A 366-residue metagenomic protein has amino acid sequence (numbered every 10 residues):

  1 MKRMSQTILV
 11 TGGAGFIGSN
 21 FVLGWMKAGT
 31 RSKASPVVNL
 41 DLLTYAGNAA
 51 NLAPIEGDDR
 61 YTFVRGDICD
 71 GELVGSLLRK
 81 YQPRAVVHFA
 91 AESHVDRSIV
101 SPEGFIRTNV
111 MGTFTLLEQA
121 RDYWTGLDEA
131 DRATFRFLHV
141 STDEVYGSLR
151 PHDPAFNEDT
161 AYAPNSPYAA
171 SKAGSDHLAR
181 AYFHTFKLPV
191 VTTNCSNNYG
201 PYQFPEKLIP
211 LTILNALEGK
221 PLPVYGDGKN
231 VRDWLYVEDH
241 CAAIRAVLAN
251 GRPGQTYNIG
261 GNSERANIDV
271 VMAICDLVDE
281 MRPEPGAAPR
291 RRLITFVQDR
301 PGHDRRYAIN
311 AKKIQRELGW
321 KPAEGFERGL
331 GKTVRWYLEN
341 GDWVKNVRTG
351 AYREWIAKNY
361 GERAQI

Functional and structural regions predicted by a protein language model:
M1-N198, K332, Y337-N340, N346 (+1 more regions): N-terminal Rossmann-like NAD(P)+-binding domain of SDR-like oxidoreductases, especially those catalyzing
I8-L9, N20-G24, A28, A34-V37 (+5 more regions): C-terminal substrate-binding subdomain of Rossmann-fold SDR/epimerase-dehydratase oxidoreductases
A49-L52, L149-H152, Q203-E206, D269-M272 (+1 more regions): Short aromatic-enriched loop/helix-cap "lid" or pocket-rim segments at secondary-structure transitions that line
R65-G66, T108, A170, Q203-F204 (+2 more regions): Residues that cap or flank secondary-structure elements
L73, G104, M111, F204-L208 (+2 more regions): Residue-level recognition of oxygen-bearing side chains
T113, D176, L208-I209, Y307-A308: Generic non-transmembrane alpha-helix signal with a bias for helix starts/N-cap capping motifs
D153, P164-S171, P201, P205-I209 (+1 more regions): The catalytic Tyr-centered alpha-helix of NAD(P)H-dependent dehydrogenases
T185-P189, P205-E206, G251: Short coil/turn segments at alpha/beta junctions that flank glycine-rich nucleotide-binding fingerprints
